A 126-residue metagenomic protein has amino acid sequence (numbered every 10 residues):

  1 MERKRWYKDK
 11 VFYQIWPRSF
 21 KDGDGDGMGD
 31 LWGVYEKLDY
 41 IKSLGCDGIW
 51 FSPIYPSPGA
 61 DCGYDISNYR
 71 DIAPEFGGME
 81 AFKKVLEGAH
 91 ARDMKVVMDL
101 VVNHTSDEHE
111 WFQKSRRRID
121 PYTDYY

Functional and structural regions predicted by a protein language model:
M1-Y126: Acidic/aromatic-lined carbohydrate-recognition and catalytic surfaces of CAZymes acting on diverse glycans
